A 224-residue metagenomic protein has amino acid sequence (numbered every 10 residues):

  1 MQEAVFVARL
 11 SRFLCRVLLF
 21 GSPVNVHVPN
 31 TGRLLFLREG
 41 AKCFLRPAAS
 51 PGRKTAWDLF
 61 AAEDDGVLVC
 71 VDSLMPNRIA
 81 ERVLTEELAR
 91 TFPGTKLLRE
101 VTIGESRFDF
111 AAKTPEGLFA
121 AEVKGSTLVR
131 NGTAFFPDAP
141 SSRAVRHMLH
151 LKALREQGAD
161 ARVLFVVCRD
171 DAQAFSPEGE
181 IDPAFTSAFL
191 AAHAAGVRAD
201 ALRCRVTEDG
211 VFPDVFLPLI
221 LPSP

Functional and structural regions predicted by a protein language model:
A4, F108-D138, L151: Conserved catalytic cores of phosphodiester-cleaving nucleases, focusing on short active-site segments
S11-R16: Short aromatic-glycine-enriched beta-strand elements
S22-F36: Beta-strand/loop nucleic-acid-binding surfaces
E39-G52, R203-C204: Flexible glycine-rich surface loops and low-complexity tracts that mediate binding to linear polymers
P51-V67, P213: OB-fold/S1-family single-stranded nucleic acid-binding modules
D65-L98: Acidic-basic catalytic patches of nuclease active cores, encompassing PD-(D/E)XK and other metal-cofactor nuclease
V123, G132-S142, L149-I181, R203: Nucleic-acid nuclease catalytic cores
C168-P224: Domain-level recognition of nuclease-like catalytic cores that cleave nucleotide substrates
